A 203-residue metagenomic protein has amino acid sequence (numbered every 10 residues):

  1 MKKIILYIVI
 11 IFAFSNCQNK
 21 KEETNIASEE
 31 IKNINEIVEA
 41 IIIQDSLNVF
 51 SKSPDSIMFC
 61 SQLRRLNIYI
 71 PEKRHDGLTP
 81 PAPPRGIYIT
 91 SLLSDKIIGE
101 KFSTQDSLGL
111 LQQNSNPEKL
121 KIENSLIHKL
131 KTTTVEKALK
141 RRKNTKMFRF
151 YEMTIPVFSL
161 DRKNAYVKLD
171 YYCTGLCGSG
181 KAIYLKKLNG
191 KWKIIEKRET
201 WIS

Functional and structural regions predicted by a protein language model:
K2-Y7: Sec-dependent signal peptide recognition, specifically the positively charged N-region followed immediately by
F14-N16: C-terminal motif of bacterial Sec signal peptides marking the signal peptidase cleavage site
Q18-N164, Y172-C173: Flexible low-complexity loop/turn motifs enriched in small/helix-breaking residues
F150-M153, K168, C177-A182: Short, surface-exposed coil-to-beta transition loops
Y172-S179, W201-S203: His-enriched metal-coordination microenvironments in redox/metal-binding proteins
Y184-I202: Short beta-strand edge/turn micro-motifs at domain boundaries
